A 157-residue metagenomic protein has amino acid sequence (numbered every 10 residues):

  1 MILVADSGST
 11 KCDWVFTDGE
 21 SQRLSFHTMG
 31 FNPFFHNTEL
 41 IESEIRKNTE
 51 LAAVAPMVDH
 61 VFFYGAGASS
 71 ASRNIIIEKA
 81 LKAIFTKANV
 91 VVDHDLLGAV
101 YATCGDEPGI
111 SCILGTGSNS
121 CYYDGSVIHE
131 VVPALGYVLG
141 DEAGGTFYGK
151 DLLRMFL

Functional and structural regions predicted by a protein language model:
I2-D6, V58-F62, V91, G109-I113: Short glycine-aspartate micro-motif
I2-E44, M57, I128-E130, A134-G136: Short glycine-rich, Thr/Ser-proximal phosphate-binding strand/loop in the N-terminal lobe of ATP-dependent enzymes
C12-T17, Y101, C112, S118-Y123: Short beta-strand scaffold segments in enzyme catalytic cores
G19-Q22, K79-I84, D106-G109, G125-E130: A glycine- and small-aliphatic-rich helix-loop capping segment at beta-alpha/alpha-beta transitions that lines
E50-V91, T103-C104: Short beta-strand-loop/turn "lid" adjacent to the catalytic site in phosphate-handling enzymes
I75, S118-V131: Acidic-glycine-rich active-site phosphate/pyrophosphate-binding loop
D95, G115: Active-site glycine-centered loops adjacent to acidic/histidine catalytic or metal-binding residues that shape
I128-L157: Glycine-rich phosphate-binding loop plus the immediately following alpha-helix
